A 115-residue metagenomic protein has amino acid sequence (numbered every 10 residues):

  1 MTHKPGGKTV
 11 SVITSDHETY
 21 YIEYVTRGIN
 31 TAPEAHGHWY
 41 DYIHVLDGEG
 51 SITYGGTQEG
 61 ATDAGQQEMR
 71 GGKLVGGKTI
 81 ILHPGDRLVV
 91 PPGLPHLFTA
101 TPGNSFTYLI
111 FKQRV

Functional and structural regions predicted by a protein language model:
M1-A35: A short, N-terminal "cap"/entry segment at the start of jelly-roll beta-barrel domains of the cupin/DSBH fold
T14-D16, H36-G37, I43-H44, K73-L74 (+2 more regions): Extracellular/periplasmic catalytic domains that process cell-envelope and extracellular macromolecules
I22, I52-Y54, Y108: Short hydrophobic/aromatic-rich beta-strand segments that constitute the beta-sheet cores of beta-sandwich/beta-barrel
I22-Y24, Y42, T79, R87-V89 (+1 more regions): Conserved hydrophobic/aromatic beta-strand scaffold that supports enzyme active sites
I29, S51, E59, P95-L97 (+1 more regions): Solvent-exposed loop/turn segments at secondary-structure junctions within structured extracellular/periplasmic domains
G37-I52, G56-T57, A64-E68: Short, conserved beta-strand element in jelly-roll/cupin
T57-P92: Short acidic-glycine-tyrosine-enriched beta hairpin
I81-D86, P92-V115: Ligand-binding loop in jelly-roll beta-barrel domains
